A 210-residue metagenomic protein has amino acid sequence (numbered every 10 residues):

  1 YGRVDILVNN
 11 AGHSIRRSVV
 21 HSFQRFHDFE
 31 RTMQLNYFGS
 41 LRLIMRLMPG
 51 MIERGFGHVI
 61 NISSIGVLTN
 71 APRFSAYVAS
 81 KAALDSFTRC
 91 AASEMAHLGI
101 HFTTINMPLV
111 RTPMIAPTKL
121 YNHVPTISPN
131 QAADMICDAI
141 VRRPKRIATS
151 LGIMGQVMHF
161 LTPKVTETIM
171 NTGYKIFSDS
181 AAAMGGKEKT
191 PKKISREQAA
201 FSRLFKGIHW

Functional and structural regions predicted by a protein language model:
Y1-L7, I15: A glycine-rich helix->loop->beta "capping" turn within Rossmann-like NAD(P)(H)-dependent oxidoreductase domains
L7-V8, V59: Conserved hydrophobic beta-strands of the Rossmann-like cofactor-binding core in SDR/related NAD(P)H-dependent
S14-E30, R73: Conserved mid-core segment of classical short-chain dehydrogenase/reductases
I44, S80: Active-site helix of classical SDR
S64: Residue(s) in the substrate-gating loop at a strand-loop-helix junction that position the organic substrate next
T69, C90-H101: Active-site-adjacent segment of SDR/Rossmann-fold oxidoreductases
T104, Y121-F160, T168, I176: C-terminal helical subdomain
